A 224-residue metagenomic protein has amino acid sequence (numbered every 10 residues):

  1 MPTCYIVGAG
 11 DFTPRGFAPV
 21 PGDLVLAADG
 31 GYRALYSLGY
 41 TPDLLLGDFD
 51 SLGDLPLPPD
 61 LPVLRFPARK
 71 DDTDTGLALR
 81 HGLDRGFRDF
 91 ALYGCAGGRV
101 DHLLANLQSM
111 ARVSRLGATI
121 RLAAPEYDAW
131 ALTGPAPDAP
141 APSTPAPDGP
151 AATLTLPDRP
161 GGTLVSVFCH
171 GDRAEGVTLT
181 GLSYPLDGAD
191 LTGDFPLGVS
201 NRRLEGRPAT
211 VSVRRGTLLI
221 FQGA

Functional and structural regions predicted by a protein language model:
M1-P56: N-terminal beta-strand-loop-alpha-helix module at the start of alpha/beta ligand-binding or catalytic domains
V7, L26-D29, G47, L64-R65 (+2 more regions): General beta-strand structural signal in soluble alpha/beta enzymes
P14-R15, A28, D72-G76, R99-L104: Short glycine/serine/threonine-rich phosphate/pyrophosphate-binding segments that cradle anionic phosphate groups
L38, P56-L57, H102-L104, L132-P135 (+1 more regions): Short, well-ordered secondary-structure micro-motifs
P62-P67, T119-R121, P160-S166, A174: A glycine-rich helix N-cap at a beta->alpha junction
V63-R85: Short phosphate-binding loop-to-helix
D89-P140, D148-P150: Anionic-ligand-binding alpha/beta catalytic cores of soluble enzymes and soluble regulatory domains that recognize
Y127, L132-P140, D148-A224: Long, charged alpha-helical interface segments
